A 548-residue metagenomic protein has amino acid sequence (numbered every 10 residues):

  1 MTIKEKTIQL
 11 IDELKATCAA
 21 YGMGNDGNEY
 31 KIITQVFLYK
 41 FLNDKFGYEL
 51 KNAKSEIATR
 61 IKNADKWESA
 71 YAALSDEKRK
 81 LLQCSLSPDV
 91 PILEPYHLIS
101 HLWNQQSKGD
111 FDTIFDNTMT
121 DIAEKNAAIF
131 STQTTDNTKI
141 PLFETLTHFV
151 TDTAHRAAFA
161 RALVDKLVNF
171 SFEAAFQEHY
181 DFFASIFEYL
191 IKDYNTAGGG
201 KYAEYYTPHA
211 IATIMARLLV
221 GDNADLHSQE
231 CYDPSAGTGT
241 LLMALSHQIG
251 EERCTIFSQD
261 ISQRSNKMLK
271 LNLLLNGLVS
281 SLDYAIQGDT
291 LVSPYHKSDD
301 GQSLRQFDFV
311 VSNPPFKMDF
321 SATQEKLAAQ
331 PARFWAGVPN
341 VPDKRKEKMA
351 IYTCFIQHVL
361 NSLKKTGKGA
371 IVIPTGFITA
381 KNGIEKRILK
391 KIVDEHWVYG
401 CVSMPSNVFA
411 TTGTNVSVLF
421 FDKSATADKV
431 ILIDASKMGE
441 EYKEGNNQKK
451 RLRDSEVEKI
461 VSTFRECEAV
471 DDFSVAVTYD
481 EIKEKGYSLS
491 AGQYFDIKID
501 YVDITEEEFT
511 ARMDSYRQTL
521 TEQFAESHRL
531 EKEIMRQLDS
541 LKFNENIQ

Functional and structural regions predicted by a protein language model:
M1-I214, L218-L219, S281-T290, S403-S406 (+2 more regions): Non-catalytic, mostly N-terminal accessory regions of nucleic-acid modification and defense proteins
A19, L273, V292-D300, H358-V359 (+2 more regions): Generic recognition of flexible, low-complexity loop/linker segments
G22-N25, N223, I249, L363: Flexible interhelical turns and helix-capping residues at alpha-helix boundaries within structured domains
A158-A162, K201-E204, C254, S258 (+2 more regions): Alpha-helix N-cap/helix-initiation motif
Y189, G221, D225, S362-K365: Membrane-interface junctions
K201-S312, K317-A328, V338, I373-G376 (+1 more regions): Conserved S-adenosyl-L-methionine
L304-Q548: A conserved structural/catalytic subdomain of Rossmann-like adenosyl-cofactor enzymes
